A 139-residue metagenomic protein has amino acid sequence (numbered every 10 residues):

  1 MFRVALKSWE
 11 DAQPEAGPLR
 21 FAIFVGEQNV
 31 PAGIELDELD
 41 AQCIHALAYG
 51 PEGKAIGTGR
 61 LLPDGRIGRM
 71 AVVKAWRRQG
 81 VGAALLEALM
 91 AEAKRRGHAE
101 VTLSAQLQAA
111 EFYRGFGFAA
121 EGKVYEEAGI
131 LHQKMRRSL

Functional and structural regions predicted by a protein language model:
M1-E10: Conserved N-terminal entry element of GNAT/NAT acetyltransferase domains
P18-E52: Active-site rim helix/loop that mediates acceptor-substrate recognition in acyltransferases
R20, Y113, F118: Conserved active-site tyrosine of GNAT-family acetyltransferases
L47, G53-A71: Conserved beta-strand in the GNAT
W76, G80-A88: Conserved acetyl-CoA pyrophosphate-binding loop and the N-cap/start of the following alpha-helix in GNAT-like
A93-Q106: Conserved GNAT acetyl-CoA-binding A-motif
S104, A119-K134: Conserved catalytic-core motifs of GNAT/GCN5-like acyltransferases
